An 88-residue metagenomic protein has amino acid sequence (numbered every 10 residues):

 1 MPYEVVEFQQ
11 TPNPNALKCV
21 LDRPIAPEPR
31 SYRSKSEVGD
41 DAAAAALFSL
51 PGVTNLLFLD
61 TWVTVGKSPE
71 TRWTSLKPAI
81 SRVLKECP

Functional and structural regions predicted by a protein language model:
M1-P2, P12: N-terminal, charge-rich interaction modules
E4-Q9, R82-P88: Flexible metal-binding regulatory segments at protein termini and peripheral loops
F8-T11, A46: Replace "in large, NTP-powered and nucleic-acid-processing enzymes" with "in large, NTP-powered factors and other
T11-S34: Short glycine-/aliphatic-rich beta-strand segments at the starts of folded cytosolic domains
L21-R23, V65-P69: Short beta-strand-to-loop capping motifs
S34-L50: Short amphipathic alpha-helix segments
L47-W62: Short acidic amphipathic segments
R72-K85: Charge-rich, low-aromatic oligomerization/scaffolding segments with amphipathic character
